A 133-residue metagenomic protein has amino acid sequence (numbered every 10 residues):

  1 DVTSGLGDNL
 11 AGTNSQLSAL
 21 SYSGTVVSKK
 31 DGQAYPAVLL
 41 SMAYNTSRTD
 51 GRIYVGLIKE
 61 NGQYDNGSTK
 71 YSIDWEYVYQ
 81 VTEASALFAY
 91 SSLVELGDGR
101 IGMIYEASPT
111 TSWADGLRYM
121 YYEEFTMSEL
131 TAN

Functional and structural regions predicted by a protein language model:
D1-Q16, T111, R118, E124: Long amphipathic alpha-helical scaffold regions
S4-Y71: Loop/turn-rich, solvent-exposed surfaces of beta-rich toroidal or solenoidal domains
D8-A11, V81-S85: Surface loop/turn motifs at the tips and blade-to-blade linkers of beta-strand repeat domains
Q16-S18, V78-Y79, F88-L93: Short glycine-rich, acidic/polar surface loops and turns
P36-V38, T49-G51, L87-S92, G97-G102: A short pocket-lining beta-strand/turn micro-motif at the edge of beta-sheets
S41-N45, G56-N61, Q80-A84, L96-D98 (+2 more regions): Short, loop-centered acidic/histidine patches that primarily coordinate divalent metals
E60-G62, W75, M127-E129: Short coil turn/linker residues within repeat-based beta-strand modules
S92-N133: Blade-level signature of beta-propeller repeat domains, shared across WD40, Kelch, NHL, RCC1 and BNR/Asp-box propellers
